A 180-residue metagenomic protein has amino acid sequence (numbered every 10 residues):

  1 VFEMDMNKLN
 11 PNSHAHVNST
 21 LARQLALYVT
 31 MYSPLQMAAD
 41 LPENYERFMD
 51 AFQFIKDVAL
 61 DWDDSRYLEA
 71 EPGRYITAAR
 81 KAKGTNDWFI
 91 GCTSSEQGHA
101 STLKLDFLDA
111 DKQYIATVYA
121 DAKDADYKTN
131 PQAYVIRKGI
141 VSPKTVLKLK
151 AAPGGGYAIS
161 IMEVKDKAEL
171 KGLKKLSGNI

Functional and structural regions predicted by a protein language model:
V1-P42, E69-A70, A120: Glycan-recognition surfaces
E3-N7, M37-A39, E46-F48, Q97-A100 (+2 more regions): Flexible loop/turn segments at secondary-structure boundaries
T30, I90, G154: Conserved, mostly hydrophobic/aromatic
P34-Y45, D64-R66, T102, I115: Acidic/polar loop patches that form or flank catalytic/metal-binding clefts of enzymes that bind anionic ligands
E43-F89, D124-N130: Glycan-recognition and catalytic regions of carbohydrate-active enzymes
P72-I115, Y119, Y157-S160: Carbohydrate-binding surface patches
V118-K144: Solvent-exposed beta-strand/loop surfaces of large extracellular or lumenal domains
K138-I180: C-terminal beta-strand-rich structural cap/linker in extracellular carbohydrate-active enzymes
